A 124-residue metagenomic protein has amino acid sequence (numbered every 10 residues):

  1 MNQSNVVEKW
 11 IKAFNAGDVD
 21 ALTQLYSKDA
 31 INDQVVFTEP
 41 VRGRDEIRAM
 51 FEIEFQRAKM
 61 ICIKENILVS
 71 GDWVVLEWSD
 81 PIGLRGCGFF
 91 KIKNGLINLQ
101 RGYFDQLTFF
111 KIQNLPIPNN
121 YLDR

Functional and structural regions predicted by a protein language model:
M1-G17, L25: Short, aromatic-enriched amphipathic alpha-helices that serve as compact interaction elements
A16, R42, R101: Short glycine-rich loop/turn motifs that provide flexible caps or phosphate-binding loops at active sites
V19-S70: A solvent-exposed, acidic/Ser-Thr-rich amphipathic alpha-helical stretch
R48-R124: A beta-strand edge to alpha-helix "cap/lid" segment located at domain peripheries
